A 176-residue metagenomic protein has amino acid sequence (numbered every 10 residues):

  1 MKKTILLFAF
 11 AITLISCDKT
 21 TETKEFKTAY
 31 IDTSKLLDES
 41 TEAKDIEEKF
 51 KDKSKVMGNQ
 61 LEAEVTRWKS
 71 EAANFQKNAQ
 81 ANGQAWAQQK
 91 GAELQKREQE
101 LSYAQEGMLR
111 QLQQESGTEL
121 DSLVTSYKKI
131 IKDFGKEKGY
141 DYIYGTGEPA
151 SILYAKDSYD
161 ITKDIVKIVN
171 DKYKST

Functional and structural regions predicted by a protein language model:
M1-T4: Positively charged n-region of N-terminal signal peptides that target proteins for export
L6-A9: Sec-dependent N-terminal signal peptides
T13-S16: C-terminal motif of bacterial Sec signal peptides marking the signal peptidase cleavage site
T21-K138, Y142-A150, K174-T176: Amphipathic alpha-helical segments
S122-S126, K156, D160-I161: Charged, alpha-helix-enriched surfaces in structured cytosolic catalytic cores of large nucleotide-utilizing machines
S151-A155: A structural signal for short loop-to-beta-strand junctions that line the ligand-binding cleft of periplasmic/secreted
